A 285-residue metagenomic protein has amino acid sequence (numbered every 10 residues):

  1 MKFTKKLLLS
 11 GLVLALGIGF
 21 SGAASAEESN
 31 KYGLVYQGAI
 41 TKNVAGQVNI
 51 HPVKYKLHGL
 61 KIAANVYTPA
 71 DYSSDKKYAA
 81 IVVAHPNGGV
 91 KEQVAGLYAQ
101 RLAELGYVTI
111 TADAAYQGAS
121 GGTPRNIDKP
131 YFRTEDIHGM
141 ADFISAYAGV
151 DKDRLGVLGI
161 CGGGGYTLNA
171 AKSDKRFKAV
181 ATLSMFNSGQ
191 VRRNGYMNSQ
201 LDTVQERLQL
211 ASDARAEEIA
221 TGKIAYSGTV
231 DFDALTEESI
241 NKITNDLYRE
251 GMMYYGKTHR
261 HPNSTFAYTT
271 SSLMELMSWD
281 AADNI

Functional and structural regions predicted by a protein language model:
S29-K76: N-terminal cap/lid segment of alpha/beta-hydrolase-fold proteins
D75-P86: Short beta-strand element of the alpha/beta-hydrolase
G88-Q100, A114: The serine-hydrolase catalytic nucleophile loop
R101-G121: Conserved alpha/beta-hydrolase
I127-A148: Alpha/beta-hydrolase active-site loop
A148-C161: Alpha/beta-hydrolase fold nucleophile elbow
L168-E250: Alpha/beta-hydrolase-fold enzymes
S271-I285: Conserved serine/cysteine hydrolase catalytic core
